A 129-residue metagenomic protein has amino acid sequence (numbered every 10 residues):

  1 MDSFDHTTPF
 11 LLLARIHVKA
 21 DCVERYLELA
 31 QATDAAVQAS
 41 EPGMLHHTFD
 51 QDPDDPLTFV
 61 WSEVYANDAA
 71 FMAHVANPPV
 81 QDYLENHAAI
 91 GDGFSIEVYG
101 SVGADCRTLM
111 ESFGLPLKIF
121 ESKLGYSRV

Functional and structural regions predicted by a protein language model:
M1-D5, T48-Q51: Short beta-strand/turn micro-motifs at beta-sheet edges
P9-H17: Active-site-flanking beta-strand signature of metal-NTP-handling nucleotidyl enzymes and homologous cyclase-like
H17-D21, Y65-A66: Structural beta->alpha junctions
D21-Y26, F71-A73: Short, conserved charged micro-motifs
A30, D34: Short amphipathic alpha-helical/adjacent loop interface patches that line ligand and macromolecule-binding sites
A36-M44, V64-E121: An amphipathic, aromatic/His-enriched active-site/gating alpha helix that lines ligand/cofactor pockets
D50-P56, A88-G91: A short beta-turn/loop motif at secondary-structure boundaries
D105, Y126-V129: Long, compositionally biased terminal regions
